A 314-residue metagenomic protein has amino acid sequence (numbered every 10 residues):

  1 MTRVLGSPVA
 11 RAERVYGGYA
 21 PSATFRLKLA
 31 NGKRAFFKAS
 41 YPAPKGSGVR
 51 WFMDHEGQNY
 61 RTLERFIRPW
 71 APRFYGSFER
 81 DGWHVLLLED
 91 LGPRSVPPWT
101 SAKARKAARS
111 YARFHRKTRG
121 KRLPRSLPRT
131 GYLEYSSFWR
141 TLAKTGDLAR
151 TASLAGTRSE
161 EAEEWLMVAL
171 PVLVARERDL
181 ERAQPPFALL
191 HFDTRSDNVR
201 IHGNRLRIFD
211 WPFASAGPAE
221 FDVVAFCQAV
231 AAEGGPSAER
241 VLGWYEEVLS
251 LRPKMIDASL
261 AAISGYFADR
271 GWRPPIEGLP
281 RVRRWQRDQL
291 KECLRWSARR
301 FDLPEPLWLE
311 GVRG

Functional and structural regions predicted by a protein language model:
M1-P8, R119-H191, R300, E305-R313: An alpha-helical support segment within catalytic cores of ATP-dependent transferases
S7-A30: ATP-binding glycine-rich phosphate-binding loop
A39-S77, P98-R113: A conserved alpha-helical element in kinase catalytic cores
G48, A188-L189, I201-G243: Active-site Asp-x-Gly
G82-R94: Conserved short submotifs of the Hanks-type protein kinase catalytic core that shape the nucleotide-binding pocket
R94-G131: Conserved kinase catalytic-core helix
D193, D197-V199: Catalytic-loop signature of eukaryotic-like protein kinases
E220-S250, I263-R281, R287-E292, W296-S297: Active-site activation/catalytic loop segments of kinase-like enzymes and analogous catalytic loops in related
